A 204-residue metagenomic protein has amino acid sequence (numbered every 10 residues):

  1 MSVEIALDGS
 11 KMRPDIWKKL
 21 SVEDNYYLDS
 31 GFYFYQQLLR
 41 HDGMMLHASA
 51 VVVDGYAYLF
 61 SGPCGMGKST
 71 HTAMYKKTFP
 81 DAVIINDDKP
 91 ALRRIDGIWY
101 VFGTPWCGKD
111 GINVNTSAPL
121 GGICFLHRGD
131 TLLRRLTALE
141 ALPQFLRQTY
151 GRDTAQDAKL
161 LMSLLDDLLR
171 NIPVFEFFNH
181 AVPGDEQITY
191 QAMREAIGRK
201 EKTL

Functional and structural regions predicted by a protein language model:
M1-Y35, M193-K202: Charged, amphipathic alpha-helical linker segments immediately N-terminal to NTP-binding catalytic cores
E4-A6, M45, V174-E176: Ordered hydrophobic segments in well-structured contexts
K18-A57, S61: P-loop NTPase catalytic core of nucleic-acid-dependent motor ATPases
S49, V53-P63, K77-L204: Glycine-rich, often acidic-flanked micro-motifs that create phosphate/phosphodiester-binding or positioning elements
K68: Conserved lysine of the Walker
H71-T72: Post-Walker A alpha-helix
